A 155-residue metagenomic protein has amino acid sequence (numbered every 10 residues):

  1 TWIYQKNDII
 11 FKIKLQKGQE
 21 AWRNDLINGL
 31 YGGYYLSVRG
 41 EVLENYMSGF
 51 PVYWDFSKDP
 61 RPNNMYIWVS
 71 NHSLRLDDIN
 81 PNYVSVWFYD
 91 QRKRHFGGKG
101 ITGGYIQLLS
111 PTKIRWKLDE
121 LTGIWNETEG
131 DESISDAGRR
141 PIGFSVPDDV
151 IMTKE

Functional and structural regions predicted by a protein language model:
T1-I9: Tryptophan-anchored aromatic micro-motifs
Y4, R75, R139-P141: Generic structural signal for short, flexible, solvent-exposed coil/loop and linker residues
D8-G97: Structured domain cores in non-transmembrane regions
P81-E155: Glycine-rich, aromatic-bearing surface loops/beta-hairpins
